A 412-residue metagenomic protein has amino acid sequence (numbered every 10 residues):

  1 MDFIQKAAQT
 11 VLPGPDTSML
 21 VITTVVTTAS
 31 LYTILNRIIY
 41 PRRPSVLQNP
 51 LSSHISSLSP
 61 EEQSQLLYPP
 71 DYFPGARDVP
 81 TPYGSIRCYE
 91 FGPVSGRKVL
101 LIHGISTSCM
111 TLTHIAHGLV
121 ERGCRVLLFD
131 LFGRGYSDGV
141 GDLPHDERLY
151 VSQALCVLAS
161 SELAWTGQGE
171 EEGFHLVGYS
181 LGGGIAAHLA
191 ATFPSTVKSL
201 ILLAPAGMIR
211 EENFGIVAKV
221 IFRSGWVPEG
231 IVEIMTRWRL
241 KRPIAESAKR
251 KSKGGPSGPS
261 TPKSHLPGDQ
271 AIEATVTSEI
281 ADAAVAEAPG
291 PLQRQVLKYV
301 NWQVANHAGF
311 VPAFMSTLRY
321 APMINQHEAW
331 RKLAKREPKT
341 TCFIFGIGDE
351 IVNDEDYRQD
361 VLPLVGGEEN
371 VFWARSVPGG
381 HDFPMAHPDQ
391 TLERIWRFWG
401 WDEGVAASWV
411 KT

Functional and structural regions predicted by a protein language model:
D2-S18, G367-T412: Catalytic active-site module of serine/aspartate enzymes centered on a nucleophile-bearing elbow/loop
M19-D78: An N-terminal hydrophobic leader/cap segment in hydrolases
R77, L131-V177, F193: Active-site loop/oxyanion-hole signature of alpha/beta-hydrolase fold enzymes
P80-Y136: Conserved HGGG/HGGXW glycine-rich cap/lid loop of the alpha/beta-hydrolase fold
G178-G182, A186: Gly/Ala-rich beta-loop-alpha elbow adjacent to hydrolase catalytic centers
A191, T196-G230, T261: Flexible "cap/lid" loop of the alpha/beta hydrolase fold
V217, I231-R336: Conserved alpha/beta-hydrolase catalytic His-Asp/Glu region
R331-G379, Q390: Conserved loop-alpha-helix segment in the C-terminal half of the alpha/beta-hydrolase fold that carries the catalytic
